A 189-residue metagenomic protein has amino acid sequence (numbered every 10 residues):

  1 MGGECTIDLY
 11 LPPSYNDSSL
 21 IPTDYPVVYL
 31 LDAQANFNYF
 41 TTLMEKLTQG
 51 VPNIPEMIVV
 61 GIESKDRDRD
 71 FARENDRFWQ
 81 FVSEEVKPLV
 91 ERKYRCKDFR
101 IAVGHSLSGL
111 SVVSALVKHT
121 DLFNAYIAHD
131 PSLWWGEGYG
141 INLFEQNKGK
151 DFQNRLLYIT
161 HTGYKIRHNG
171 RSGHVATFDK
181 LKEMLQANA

Functional and structural regions predicted by a protein language model:
M1-A189: Non-catalytic cap/lid and distal C-terminal segments of serine-dependent acyl enzymes
